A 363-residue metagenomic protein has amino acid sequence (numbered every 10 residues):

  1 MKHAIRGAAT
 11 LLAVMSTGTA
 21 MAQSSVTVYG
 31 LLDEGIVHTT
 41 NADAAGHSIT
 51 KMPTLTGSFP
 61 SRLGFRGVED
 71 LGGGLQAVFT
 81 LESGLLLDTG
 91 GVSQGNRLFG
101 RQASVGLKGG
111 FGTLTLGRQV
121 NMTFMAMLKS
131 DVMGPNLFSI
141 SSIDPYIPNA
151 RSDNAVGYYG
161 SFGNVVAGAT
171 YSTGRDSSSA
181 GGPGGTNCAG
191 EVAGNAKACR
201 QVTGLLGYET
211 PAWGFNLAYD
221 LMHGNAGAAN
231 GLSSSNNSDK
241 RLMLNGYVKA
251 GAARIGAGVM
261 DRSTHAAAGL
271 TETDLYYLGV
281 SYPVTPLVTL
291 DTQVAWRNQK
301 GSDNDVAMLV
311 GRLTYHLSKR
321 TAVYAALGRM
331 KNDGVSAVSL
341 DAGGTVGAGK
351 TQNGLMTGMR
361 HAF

Functional and structural regions predicted by a protein language model:
A9-S16: Bacterial N-terminal signal peptides
S16-T19, S25: N-terminal signal peptide c-region/cleavage motif recognized by signal peptidases
S24-H38, T50-G174, L206-P211: Outer membrane beta-barrel
V26-E34, G73, A77-L81, L114 (+9 more regions): Transmembrane beta-strands of outer-membrane beta-barrel proteins
V37-D43, L86-G90, T123, S172-R200 (+4 more regions): Sequence/structural signature of outer-membrane beta-barrel proteins
G46-G57, S93-G100, Y146-P148, P183-R200 (+4 more regions): Replace "Gram-negative outer membrane beta-barrel proteins" with "bacterial and organellar outer membrane beta-barrel
K197-C199, T203-Y315, A326-R329: Detector for outer-membrane/organellar transmembrane beta-barrel domains, recognizing the amphipathic beta-strand
Y315-L317, K350-F363: Outer-membrane beta-barrel "beta-signal"
